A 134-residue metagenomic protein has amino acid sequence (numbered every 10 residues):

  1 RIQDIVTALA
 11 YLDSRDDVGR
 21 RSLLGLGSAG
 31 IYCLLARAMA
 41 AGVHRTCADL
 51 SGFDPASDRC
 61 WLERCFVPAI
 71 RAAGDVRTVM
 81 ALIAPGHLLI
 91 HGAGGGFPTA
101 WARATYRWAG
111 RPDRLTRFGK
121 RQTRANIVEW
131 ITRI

Functional and structural regions predicted by a protein language model:
Q3-V79: Primarily recognizes the serine-hydrolase "nucleophile elbow" in alpha/beta-hydrolase and SGNH/GDSL folds
S14-D17, M39, P85, A104-R111: Secondary-structure boundary motif
G19-R21, L88, D113-L115: Hydrophobic anchor at the start of a short beta-strand that flanks the dinucleotide cofactor-binding loop
L35, D75-V79, G94-T105: Short alpha-helix in the alpha/beta-hydrolase fold that links the catalytic acid
E63, G95-A100, Y106-I134: C-terminal catalytic histidine-bearing segment of alpha/beta-hydrolase fold enzymes
A84-G95: Conserved strand-to-loop "acid loop" that flanks and positions the catalytic carboxylate
